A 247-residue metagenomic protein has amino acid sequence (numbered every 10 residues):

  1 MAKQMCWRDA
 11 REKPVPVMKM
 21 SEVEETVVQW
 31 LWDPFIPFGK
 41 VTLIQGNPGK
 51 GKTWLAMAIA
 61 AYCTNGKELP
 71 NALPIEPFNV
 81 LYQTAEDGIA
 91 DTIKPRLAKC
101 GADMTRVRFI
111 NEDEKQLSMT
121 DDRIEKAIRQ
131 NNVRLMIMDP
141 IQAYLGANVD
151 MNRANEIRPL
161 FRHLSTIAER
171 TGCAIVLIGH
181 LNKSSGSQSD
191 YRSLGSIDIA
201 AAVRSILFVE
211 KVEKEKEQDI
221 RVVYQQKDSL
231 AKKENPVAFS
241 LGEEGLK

Functional and structural regions predicted by a protein language model:
A2-V15: Charged, amphipathic alpha-helical linker segments immediately N-terminal to NTP-binding catalytic cores
W7-A10, M20, T26-V27, L31-D33 (+4 more regions): Conserved inter-motif catalytic segment of the P-loop NTP-binding fold
F38-T42, F78: Pre-Walker A (Motif I) flank of P-loop NTPase domains
L43-I44, G49, T53-W54, Q83 (+2 more regions): Phosphate-binding/switch region of NTP-binding enzymes
L55, I59: Hydrophobic positions on the alpha1 helix immediately C-terminal to the Walker A/P-loop
T64: Gly/Ala-rich phosphate-binding loop of Rossmann-like dinucleotide-binding domains, activating on the conserved
A72-L73, D198: Short glycine-biased active-site loop of nucleotidyltransferases that positions the nucleotide triphosphate and helps
